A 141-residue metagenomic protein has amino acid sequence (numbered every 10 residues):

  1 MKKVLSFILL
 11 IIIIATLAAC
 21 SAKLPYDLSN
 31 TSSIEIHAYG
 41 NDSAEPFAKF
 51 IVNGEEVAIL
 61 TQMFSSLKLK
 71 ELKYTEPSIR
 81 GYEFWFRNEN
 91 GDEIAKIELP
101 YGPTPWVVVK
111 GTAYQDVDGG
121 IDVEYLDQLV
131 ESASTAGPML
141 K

Functional and structural regions predicted by a protein language model:
M1-V4, L9: Positively charged n-region of N-terminal signal peptides that target proteins for export
I12: Flanking scaffold residues of small Cys/His-coordinated metal-binding clusters
A15-A19: C-terminal motif of bacterial Sec signal peptides marking the signal peptidase cleavage site
C20-K141: Function-determining sites in protein domains
